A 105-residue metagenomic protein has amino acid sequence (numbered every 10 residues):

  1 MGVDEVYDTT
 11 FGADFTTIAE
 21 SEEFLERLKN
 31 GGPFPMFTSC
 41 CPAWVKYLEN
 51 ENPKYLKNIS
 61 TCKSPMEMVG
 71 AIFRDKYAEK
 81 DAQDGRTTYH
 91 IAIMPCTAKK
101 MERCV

Functional and structural regions predicted by a protein language model:
M1-V105: Iron-sulfur-associated redox domains of electron-transfer enzymes in respiratory and anaerobic energy metabolism
